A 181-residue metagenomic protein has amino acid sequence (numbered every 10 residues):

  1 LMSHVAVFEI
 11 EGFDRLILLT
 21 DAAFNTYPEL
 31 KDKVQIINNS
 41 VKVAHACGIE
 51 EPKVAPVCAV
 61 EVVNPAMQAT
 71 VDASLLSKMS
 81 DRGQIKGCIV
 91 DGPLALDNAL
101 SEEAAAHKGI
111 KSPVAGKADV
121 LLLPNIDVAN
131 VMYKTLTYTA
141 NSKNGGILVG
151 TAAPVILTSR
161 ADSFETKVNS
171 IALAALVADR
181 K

Functional and structural regions predicted by a protein language model:
L1-V114, A118-L123, V128-K181: Anion-binding alpha/beta catalytic cores of soluble intermediary-metabolism enzymes, centered on
